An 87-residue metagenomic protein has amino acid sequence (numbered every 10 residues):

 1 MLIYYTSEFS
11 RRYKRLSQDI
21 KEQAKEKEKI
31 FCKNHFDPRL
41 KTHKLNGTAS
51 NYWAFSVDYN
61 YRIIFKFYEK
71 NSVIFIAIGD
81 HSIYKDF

Functional and structural regions predicted by a protein language model:
M1-K27: Arg/Lys-rich, positively charged N-terminal/basic patches that mediate binding to nucleic acids
S7, V57-R62, K66-F87: Enriched for short, Lys/Arg-rich terminal
R12, N34, D58-Y59: Intrinsically disordered, low-complexity serine/threonine-rich segments
S17, D37, T42, F75 (+1 more regions): Generic secondary-structure boundary/loop-capping signal
K27-I30, H81: Conserved short hydrophobic interaction patches
I30-F55: A short, surface-exposed loop/turn module that caps and links secondary-structure elements
